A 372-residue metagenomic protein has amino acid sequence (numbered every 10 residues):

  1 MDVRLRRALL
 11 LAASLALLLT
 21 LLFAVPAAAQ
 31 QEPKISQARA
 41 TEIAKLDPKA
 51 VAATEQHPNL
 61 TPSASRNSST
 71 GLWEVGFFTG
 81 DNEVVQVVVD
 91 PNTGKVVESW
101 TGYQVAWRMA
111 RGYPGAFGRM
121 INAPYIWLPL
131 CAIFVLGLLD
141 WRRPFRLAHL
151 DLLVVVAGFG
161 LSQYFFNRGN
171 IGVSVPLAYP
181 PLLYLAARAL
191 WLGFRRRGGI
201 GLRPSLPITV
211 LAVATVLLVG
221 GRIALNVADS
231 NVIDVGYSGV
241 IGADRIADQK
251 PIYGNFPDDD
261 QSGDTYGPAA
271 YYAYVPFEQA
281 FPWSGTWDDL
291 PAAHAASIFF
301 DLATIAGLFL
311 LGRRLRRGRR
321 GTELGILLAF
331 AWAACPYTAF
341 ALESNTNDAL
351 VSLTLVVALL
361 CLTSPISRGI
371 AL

Functional and structural regions predicted by a protein language model:
M1-L15: Bacterial N-terminal signal peptides that target proteins for export
A12-A24: Bacterial N-terminal signal peptides
A27-A29: Boundary at the C-terminal end of the N-terminal hydrophobic targeting segment
Q31-N67, G118-W127: Short, non-transmembrane alpha-helical segments in secretory-pathway proteins
V51-N92: Exposed beta-strand-loop-beta-strand "reactive/processing" segments of non-cytosolic proteins
P91-P124: Short, aromatic-rich amphipathic segments at membrane interfaces that lie adjacent to a transmembrane helix or signal
Y113-P144: Hydrophobic alpha-helical segments
L138-L372: Multi-pass membrane glycosyltransferase architecture that uses lipid-linked
